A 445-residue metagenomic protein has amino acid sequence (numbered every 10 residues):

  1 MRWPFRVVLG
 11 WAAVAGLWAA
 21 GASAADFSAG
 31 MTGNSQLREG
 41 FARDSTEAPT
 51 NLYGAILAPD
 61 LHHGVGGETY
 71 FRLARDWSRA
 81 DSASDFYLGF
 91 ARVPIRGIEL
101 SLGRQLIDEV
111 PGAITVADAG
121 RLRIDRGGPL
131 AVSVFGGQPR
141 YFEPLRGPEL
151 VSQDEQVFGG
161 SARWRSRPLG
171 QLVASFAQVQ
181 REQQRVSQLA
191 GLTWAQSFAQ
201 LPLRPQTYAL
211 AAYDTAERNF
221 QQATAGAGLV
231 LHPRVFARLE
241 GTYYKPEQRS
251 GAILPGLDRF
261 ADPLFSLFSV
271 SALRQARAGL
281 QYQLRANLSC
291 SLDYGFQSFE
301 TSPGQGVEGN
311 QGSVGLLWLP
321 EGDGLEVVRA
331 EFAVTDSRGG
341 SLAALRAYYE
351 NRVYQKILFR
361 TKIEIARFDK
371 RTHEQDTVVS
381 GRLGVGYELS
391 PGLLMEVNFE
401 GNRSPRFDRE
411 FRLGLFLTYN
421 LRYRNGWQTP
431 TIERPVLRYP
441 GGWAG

Functional and structural regions predicted by a protein language model:
M1-L9: Bacterial N-terminal signal peptides that target proteins for export
V8-W18: Bacterial N-terminal signal peptides
W18-A24: Sec/Tat signal peptide C-region and signal peptidase I cleavage site
A24-G445: Gram-negative and organellar
